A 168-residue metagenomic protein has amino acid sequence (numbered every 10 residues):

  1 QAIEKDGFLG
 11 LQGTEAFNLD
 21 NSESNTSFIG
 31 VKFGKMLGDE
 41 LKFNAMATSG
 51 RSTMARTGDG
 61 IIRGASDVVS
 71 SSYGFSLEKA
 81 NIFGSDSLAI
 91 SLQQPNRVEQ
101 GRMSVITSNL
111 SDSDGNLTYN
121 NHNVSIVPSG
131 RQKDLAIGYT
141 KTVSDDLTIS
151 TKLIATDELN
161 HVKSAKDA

Functional and structural regions predicted by a protein language model:
A2-E23, F28-G34, F43-K163: Outer membrane beta-barrel transmembrane domains
A165-A168: Blade-level signature of beta-propeller repeat domains, shared across WD40, Kelch, NHL, RCC1 and BNR/Asp-box propellers
